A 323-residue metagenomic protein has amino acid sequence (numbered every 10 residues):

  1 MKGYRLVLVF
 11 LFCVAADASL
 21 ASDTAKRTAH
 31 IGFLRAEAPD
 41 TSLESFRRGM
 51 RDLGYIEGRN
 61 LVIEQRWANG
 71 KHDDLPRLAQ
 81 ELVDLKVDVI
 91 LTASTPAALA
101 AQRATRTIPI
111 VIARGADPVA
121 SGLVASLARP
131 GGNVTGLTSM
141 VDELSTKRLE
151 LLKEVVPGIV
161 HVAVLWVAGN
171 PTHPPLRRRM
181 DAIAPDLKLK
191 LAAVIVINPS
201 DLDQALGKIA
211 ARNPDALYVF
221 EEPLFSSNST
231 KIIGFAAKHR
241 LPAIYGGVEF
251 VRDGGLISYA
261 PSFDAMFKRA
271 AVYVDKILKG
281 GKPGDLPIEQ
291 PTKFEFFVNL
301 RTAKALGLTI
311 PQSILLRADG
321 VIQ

Functional and structural regions predicted by a protein language model:
M1-Q323: Short hydrophobic alpha-helices and adjacent helix-cap/hinge residues
